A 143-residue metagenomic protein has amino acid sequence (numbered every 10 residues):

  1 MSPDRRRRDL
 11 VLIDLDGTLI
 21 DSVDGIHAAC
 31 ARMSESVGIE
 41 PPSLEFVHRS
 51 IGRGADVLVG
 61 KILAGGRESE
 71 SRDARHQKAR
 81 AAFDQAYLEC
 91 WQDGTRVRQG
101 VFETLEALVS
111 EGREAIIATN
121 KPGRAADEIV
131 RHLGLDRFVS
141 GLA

Functional and structural regions predicted by a protein language model:
S2-R49: Active-site neighborhood of HAD-like aspartate-dependent phosphohydrolases
R6-R7, L88-I117, G123-D127, R131: Short, acidic loop-to-helix structural element flanking the phosphoryl-transfer center in phosphate-processing enzymes
L10-L12, I116, G141: Hydrophobic "anchor" residues on beta-strands that sit immediately upstream of conserved functional sites
G25-A28, G54-V57, E103, R124-A125: Short alpha-helical
M33-S34, G54-S71, I129: Helix-loop "lid/cap" segments that line or gate small-molecule binding pockets
E40, S69, E111, L135-S140: Conserved H-loop
E45-F46, S50, Q77, L135-A143: A short, structured active-site edge motif that brings together acidic residues
I62-E103: Metal-dependent phosphoesterase signature
